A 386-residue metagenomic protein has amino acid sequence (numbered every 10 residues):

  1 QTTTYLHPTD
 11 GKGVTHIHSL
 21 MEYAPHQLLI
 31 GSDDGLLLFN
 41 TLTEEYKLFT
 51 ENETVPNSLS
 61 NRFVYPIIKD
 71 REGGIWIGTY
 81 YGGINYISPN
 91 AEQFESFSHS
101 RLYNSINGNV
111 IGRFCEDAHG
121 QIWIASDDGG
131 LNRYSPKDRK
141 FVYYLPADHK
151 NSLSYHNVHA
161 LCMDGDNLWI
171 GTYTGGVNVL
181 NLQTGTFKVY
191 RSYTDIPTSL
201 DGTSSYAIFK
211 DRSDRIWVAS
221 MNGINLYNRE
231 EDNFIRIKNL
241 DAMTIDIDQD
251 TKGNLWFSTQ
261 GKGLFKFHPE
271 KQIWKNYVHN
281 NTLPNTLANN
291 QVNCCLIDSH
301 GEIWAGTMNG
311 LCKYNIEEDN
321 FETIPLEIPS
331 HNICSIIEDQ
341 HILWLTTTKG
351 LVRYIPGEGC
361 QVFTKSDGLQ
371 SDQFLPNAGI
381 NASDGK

Functional and structural regions predicted by a protein language model:
Q1-K386: Carboxylate-rich, polar loop motifs that coordinate divalent cations or form catalytic acidic clusters
